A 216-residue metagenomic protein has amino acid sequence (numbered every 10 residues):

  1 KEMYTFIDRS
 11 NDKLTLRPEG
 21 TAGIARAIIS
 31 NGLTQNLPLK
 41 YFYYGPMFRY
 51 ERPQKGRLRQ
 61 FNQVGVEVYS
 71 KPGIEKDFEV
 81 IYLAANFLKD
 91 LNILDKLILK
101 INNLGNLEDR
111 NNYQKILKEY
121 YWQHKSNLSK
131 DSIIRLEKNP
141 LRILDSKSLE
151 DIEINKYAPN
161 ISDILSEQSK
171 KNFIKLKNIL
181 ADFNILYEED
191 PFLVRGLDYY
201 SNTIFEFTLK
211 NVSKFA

Functional and structural regions predicted by a protein language model:
K1-A216: TRNA-recognition modules of translation machinery and tRNA-sensing kinases, especially anticodon-binding
